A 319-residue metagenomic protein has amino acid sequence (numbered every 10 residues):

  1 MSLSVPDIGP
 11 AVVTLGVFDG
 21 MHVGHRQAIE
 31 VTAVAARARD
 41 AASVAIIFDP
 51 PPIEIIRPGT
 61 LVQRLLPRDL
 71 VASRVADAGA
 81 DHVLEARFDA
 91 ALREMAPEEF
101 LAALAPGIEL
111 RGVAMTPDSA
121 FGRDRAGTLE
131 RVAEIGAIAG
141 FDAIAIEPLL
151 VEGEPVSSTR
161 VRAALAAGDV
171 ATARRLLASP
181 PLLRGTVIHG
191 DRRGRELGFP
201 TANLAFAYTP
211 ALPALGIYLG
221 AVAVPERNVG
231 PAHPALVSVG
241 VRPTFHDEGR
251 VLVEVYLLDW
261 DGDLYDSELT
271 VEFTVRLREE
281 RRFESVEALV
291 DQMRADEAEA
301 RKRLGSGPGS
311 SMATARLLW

Functional and structural regions predicted by a protein language model:
S4-P67: N-terminal catalytic cores of NTP/NDP-binding nucleotidyl/phosphoryl-transfer enzymes
Q63-V71, R93-F100: Glycine-rich, highly charged phosphate/nucleotide-binding loops
P67-H82: A glycine-rich helix N-cap at a beta->alpha junction
A91-P200, E284-Q292, E297, S310-L318: Classical nucleotidyltransferase
D191-W319: Phosphate/ribose-recognition catalytic cores of enzymes acting on nucleotide-derived substrates
